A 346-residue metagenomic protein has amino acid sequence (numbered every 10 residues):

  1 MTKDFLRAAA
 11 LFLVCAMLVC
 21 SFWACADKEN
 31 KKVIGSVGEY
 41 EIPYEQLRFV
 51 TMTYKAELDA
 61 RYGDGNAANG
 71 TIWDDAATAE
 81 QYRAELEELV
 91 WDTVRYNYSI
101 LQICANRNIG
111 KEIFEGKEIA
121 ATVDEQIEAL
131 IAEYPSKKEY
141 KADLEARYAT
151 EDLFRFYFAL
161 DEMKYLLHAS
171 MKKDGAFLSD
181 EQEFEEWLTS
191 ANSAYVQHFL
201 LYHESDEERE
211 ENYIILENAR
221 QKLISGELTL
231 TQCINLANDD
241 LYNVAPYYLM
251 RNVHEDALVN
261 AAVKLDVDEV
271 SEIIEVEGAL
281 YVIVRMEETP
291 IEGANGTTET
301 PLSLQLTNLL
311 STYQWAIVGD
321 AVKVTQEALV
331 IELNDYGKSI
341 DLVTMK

Functional and structural regions predicted by a protein language model:
M1-L11: Bacterial N-terminal signal peptides that target proteins for export
C20-A24: C-terminal motif of bacterial Sec signal peptides marking the signal peptidase cleavage site
A26-Y148: N-terminal targeting/tethering segments
D27-N30, V37, E139-E211, V253-K346: PPIase-associated folding chaperone regions across multiple families
K32-G38, A76-W91, I100-K111, E128-L130 (+6 more regions): Second-shell loop/turn segments in exported
I109-G116, T229-I234, S271-I273: Surface-exposed patches in mature extracellular/periplasmic domains of secreted proteins
N218-L258: Peptidyl-prolyl cis-trans isomerase
